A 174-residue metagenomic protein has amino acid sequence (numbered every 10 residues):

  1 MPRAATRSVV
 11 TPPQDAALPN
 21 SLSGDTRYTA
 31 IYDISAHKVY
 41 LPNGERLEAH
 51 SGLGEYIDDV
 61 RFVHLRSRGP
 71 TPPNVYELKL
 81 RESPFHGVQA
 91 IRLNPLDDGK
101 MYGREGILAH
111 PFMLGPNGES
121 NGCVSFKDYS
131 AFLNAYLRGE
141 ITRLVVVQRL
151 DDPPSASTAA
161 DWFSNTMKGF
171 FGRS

Functional and structural regions predicted by a protein language model:
M1-D25, D151-S174: Compositionally biased, proline/threonine/alanine/serine-rich low-complexity intrinsically disordered stretches
D15-L108, D161-N165: Gly/Pro-biased beta-strand-loop elements
L80-S174: Exported/periplasmic cell-wall-interacting domains
